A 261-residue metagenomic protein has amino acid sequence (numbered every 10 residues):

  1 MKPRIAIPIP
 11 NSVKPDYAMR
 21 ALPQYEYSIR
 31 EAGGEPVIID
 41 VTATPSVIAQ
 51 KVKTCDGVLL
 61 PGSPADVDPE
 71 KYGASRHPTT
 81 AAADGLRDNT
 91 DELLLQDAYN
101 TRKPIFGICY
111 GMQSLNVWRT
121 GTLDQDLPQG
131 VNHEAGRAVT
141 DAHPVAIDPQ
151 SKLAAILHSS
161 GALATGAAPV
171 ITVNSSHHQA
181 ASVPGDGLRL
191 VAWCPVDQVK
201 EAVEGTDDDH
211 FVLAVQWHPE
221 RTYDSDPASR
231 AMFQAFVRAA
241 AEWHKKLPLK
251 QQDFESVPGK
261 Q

Functional and structural regions predicted by a protein language model:
M1-F106, N116-V117, T122-D124, P128-T172 (+4 more regions): N-terminal beta1-alpha1 cap of cysteine-dependent amidohydrolase-like domains
C109: Conserved G/P- and acidic residue-centered "switch" motifs that form tight phosphate/ATP-binding loops in soluble
M112: The feature captures the ABC ATPase H-loop/switch
L213-W217: Active-site-proximal beta-strand elements of phosphoester/diester hydrolases
